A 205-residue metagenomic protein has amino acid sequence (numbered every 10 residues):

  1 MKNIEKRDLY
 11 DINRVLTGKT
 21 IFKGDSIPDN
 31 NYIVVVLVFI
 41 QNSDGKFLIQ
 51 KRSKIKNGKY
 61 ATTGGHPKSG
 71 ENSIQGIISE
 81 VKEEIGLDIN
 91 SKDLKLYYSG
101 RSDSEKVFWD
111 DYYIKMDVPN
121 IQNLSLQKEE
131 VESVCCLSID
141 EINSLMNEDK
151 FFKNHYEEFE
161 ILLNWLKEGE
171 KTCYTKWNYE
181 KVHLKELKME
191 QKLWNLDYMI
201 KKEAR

Functional and structural regions predicted by a protein language model:
K2-L37, S43: Acidic, metal-coordinating catalytic segment for phosphate/diphosphate chemistry, firing primarily on the Nudix
K23-I27, Y97-S102: Short, solvent-exposed loop/turn elements at beta->coil junctions and helix N-caps that rim active or binding pockets
P28-N30, G58-T63, C135-C136: A short, polar/proline- and glycine-enriched secondary-structure boundary/capping micro-motif
V35-H66: A glycine-rich, hydrophobic loop/mini-helix early in the fold
I49, A61-L96: The catalytic Nudix box helix
N57-G58, Y98, D103-D111, M116-R205: Nudix hydrolase/Nudix homology domain
